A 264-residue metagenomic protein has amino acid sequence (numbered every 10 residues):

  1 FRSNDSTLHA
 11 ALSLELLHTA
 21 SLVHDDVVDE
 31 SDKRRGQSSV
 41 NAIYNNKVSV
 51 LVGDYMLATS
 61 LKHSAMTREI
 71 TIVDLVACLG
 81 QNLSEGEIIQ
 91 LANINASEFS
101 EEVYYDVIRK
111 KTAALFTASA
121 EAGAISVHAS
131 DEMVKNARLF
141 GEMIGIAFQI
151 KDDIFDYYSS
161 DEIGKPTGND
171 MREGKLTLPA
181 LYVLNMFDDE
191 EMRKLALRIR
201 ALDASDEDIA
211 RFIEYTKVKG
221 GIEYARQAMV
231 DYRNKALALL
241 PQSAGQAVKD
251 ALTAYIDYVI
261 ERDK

Functional and structural regions predicted by a protein language model:
F1-K264: All-alpha prenyltransferase/terpene-synthase fold signal
